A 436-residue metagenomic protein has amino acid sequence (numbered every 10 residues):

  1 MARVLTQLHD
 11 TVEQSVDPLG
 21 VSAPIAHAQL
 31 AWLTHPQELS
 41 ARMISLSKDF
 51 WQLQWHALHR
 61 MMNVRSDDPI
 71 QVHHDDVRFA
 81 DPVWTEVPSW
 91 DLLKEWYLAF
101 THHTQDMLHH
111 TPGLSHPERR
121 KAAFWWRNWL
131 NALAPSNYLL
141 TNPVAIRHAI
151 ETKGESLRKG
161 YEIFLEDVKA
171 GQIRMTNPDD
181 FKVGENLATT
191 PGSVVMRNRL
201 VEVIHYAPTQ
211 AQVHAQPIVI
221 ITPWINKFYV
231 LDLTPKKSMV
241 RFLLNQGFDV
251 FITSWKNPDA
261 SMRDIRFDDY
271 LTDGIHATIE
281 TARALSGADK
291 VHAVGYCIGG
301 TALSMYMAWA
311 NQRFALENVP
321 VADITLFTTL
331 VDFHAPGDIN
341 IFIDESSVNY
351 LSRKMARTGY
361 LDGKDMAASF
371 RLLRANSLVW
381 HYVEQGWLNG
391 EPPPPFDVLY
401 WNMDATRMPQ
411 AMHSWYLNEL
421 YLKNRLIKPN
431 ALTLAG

Functional and structural regions predicted by a protein language model:
M1-E202, V213-H214, F251, E317-V319 (+1 more regions): Amphipathic, low-complexity, repeat-rich surface-exposed segments
P112-N142, A284, A288, Y306-H413 (+2 more regions): Alpha/beta-hydrolase-fold enzymes
L187-T189, K236-K237, S261-I265, V383 (+1 more regions): Active-site-adjacent structural elements in folded domains
V213-W224: Short beta-strand element of the alpha/beta-hydrolase
D232-V250: Short amphipathic alpha-helix adjacent to the substrate-entry channel of hydrolases
S254-P258: Short beta-to-alpha linker loops that shape the active-site pocket of alpha/beta-hydrolase fold enzymes
M262-L285: Alpha/beta-hydrolase active-site loop
I279-G299: Alpha/beta-hydrolase fold nucleophile elbow
